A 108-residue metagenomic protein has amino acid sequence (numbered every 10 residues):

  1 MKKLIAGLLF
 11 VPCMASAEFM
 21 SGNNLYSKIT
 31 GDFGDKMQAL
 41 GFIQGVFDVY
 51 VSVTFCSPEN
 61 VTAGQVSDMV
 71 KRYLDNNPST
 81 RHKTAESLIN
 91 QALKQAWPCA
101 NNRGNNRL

Functional and structural regions predicted by a protein language model:
M1-L4: Positively charged n-region of N-terminal signal peptides that target proteins for export
G7, V61-T62, T80, R103: A generic structural micro-environment signature that highlights single residues at secondary-structure boundaries
P12-S16: N-terminal signal peptide c-region/cleavage motif recognized by signal peptidases
E18-R72, A92: Short N-proximal segments of mature Sec-exported proteins
Y73-L108: Surface-exposed, polar helix/loop patches in the mature regions of secreted/periplasmic/lumenal proteins that form
